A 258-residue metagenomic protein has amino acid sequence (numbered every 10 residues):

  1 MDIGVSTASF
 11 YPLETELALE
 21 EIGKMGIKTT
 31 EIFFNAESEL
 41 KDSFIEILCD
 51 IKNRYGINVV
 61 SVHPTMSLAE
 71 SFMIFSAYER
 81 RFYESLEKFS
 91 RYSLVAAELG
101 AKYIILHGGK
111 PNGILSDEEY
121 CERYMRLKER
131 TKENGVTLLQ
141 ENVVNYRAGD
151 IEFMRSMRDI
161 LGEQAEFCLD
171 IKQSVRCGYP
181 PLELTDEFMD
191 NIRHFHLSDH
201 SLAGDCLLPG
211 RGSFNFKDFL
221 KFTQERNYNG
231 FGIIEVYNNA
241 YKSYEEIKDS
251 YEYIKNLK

Functional and structural regions predicted by a protein language model:
M1-R91, A97, K132, G162 (+2 more regions): N-terminal pre-domain/capping segments
A8-T15, F33-F44, P111-S116, N145-D150 (+3 more regions): Acidic-and-aromatic substrate-binding clefts and catalytic sites of carbohydrate-active enzymes
E16, R54, S71-E166: Active-site acidic/histidine proton-transfer and metal-coordination neighborhood in alpha/beta enzyme cores
I27, A96, A101, I192 (+1 more regions): A structural motif
T29-T30, V62, R126-S213: Acidic/histidine-rich catalytic cores of soluble enzymes
S38, M66-S71, P111, D199-D205: Conserved radical SAM core fold
G212, K217-F219, F231-G232: H/E-rich (His + Asp/Glu) clusters that bind or coordinate divalent metals
Y244-K258: C-terminal helical cap(s) of enzyme catalytic domains, especially alpha/beta-barrels
